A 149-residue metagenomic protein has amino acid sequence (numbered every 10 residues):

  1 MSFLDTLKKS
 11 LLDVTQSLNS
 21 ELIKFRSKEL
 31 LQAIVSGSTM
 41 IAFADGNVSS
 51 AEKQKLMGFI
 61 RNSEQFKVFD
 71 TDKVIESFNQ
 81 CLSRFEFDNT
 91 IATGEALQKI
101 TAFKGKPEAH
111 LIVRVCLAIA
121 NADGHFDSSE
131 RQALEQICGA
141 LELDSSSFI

Functional and structural regions predicted by a protein language model:
M1-M40, N47-I149: Small-residue-enriched hydrophobic alpha-helices in membranes
